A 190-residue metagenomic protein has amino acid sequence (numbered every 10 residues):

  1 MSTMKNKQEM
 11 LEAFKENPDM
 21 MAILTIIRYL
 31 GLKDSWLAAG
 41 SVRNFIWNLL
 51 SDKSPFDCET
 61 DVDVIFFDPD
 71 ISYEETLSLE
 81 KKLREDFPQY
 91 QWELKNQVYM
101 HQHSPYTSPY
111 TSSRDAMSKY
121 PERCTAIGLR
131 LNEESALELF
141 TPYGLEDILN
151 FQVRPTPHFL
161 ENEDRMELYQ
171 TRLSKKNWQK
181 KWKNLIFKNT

Functional and structural regions predicted by a protein language model:
M1-T190: Catalytic cores of the polymerase beta-like nucleotidyltransferase superfamily and closely associated nucleotide
